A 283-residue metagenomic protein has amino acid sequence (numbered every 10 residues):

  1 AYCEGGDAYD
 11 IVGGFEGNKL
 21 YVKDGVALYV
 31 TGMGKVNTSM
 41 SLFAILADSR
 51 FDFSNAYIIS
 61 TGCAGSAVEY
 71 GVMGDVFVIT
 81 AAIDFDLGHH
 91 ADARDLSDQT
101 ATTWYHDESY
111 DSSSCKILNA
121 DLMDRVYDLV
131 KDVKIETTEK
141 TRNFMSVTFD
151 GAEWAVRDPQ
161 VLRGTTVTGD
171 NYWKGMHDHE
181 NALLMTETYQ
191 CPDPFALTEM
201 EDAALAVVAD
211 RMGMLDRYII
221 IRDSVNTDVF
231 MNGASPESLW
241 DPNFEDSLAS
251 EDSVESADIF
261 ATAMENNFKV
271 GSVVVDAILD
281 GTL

Functional and structural regions predicted by a protein language model:
A1-L283: Accessory terminal and edge-of-domain segments that mediate assembly/interaction and cofactor placement around
